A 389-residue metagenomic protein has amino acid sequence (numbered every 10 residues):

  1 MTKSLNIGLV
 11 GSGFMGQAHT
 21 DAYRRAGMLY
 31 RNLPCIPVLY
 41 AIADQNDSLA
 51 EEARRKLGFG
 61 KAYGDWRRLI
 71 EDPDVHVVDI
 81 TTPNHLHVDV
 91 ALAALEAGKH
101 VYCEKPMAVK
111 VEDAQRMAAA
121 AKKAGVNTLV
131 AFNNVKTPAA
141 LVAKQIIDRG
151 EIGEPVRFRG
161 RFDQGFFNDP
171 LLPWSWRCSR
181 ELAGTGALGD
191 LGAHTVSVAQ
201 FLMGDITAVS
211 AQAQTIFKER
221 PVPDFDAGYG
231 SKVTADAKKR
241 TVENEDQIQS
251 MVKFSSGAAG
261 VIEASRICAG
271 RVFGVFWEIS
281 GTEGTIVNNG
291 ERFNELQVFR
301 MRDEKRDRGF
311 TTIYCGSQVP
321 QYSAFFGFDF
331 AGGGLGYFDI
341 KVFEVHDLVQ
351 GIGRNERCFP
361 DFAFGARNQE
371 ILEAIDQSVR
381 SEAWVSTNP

Functional and structural regions predicted by a protein language model:
M1-L57: N-terminal Rossmann-like dinucleotide-binding module
C35-Y40, G351-R367: Glycine- and charged-residue-rich phosphate/anionic-cofactor binding loop of Rossmann-like
A53-F59, A120-A124: Short, conserved SAM-binding/catalytic segment of Class I S-adenosyl-L-methionine-dependent methyltransferases
G60-D65: Conserved SAM-binding strand-loop segment of SAM-dependent methyltransferases
H76-V77, P83-V135, G150: Beta-strand-loop-alpha-helix segment that lines the small-molecule cofactor/substrate pocket of alpha/beta enzymes
N134-T241, L296, E382: Predominantly a Rossmann-like dinucleotide-binding segment in NAD(P)-dependent oxidoreductases
A193, E263-V272, G333-G336: Glycine-rich phosphate/pyrophosphate-binding beta-alpha loops
K218-E245, Q249-S256, W277, E283-F359: C-terminal glycine/acidic-rich active-site capping loop/insertion
